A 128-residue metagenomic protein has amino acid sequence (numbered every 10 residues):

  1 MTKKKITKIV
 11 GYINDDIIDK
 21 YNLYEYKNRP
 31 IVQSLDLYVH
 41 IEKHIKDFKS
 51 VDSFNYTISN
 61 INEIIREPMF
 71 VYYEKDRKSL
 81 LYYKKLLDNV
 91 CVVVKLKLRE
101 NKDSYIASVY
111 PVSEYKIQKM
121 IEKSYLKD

Functional and structural regions predicted by a protein language model:
M1-D128: Ribonuclease/tRNase effector modules and their secretory precursors
